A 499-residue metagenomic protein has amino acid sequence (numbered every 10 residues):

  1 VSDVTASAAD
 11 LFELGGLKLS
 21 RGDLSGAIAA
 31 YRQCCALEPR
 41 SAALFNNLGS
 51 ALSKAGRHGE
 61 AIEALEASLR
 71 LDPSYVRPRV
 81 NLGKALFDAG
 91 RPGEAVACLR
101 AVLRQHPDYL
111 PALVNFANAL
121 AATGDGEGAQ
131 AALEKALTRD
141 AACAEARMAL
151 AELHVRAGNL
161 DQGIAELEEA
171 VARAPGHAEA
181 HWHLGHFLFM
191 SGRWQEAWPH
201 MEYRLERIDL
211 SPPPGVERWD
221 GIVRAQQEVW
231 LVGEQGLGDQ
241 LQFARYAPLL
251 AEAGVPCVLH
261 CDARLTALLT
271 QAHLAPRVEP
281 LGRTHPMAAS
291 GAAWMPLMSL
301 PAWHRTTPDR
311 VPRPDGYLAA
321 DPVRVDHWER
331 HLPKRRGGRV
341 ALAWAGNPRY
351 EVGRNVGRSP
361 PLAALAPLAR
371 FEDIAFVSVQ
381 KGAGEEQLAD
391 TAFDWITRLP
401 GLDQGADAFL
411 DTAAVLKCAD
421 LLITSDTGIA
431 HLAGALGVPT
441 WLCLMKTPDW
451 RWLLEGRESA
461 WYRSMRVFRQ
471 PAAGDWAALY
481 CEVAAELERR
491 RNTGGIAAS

Functional and structural regions predicted by a protein language model:
V1-S499: Alpha-helical solenoid repeat scaffolds of the TPR/TPR-like class and their adjacent stem/linker regions that mediate
